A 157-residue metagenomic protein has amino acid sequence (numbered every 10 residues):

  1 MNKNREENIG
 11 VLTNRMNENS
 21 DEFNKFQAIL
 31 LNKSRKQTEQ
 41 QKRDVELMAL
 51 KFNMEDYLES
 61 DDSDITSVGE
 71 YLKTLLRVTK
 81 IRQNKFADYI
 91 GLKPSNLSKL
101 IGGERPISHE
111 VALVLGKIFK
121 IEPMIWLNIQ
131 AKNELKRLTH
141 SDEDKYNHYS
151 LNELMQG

Functional and structural regions predicted by a protein language model:
M1-E70, T74, V78, N147-S150 (+1 more regions): N-terminal flexible/basic segments that precede or flank functional cores
L76, A87, G116: The alpha-helix within a helix-turn-helix
I81-S98: Short alpha-helical DNA-recognition segment
K93, E104, Q130-E134: The DNA-recognition helices of helix-turn-helix-type DNA-binding domains
E104-K117: Short, basic-rich loop-to-helix N-cap that marks the start of a DNA-contacting helix
I129-G157: Short, charged recognition helix plus adjacent turn of helix-turn-helix-like nucleic-acid-binding domains
